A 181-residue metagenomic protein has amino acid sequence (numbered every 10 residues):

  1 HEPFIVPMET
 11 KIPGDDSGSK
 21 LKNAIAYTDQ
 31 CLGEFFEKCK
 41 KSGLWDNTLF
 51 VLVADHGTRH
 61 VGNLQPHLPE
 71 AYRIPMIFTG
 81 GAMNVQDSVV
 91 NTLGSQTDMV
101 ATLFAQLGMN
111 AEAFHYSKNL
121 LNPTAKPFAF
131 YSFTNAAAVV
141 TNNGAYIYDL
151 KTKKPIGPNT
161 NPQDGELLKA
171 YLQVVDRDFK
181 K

Functional and structural regions predicted by a protein language model:
H1-K181: Solvent-exposed soluble domains appended to multi-pass membrane proteins
